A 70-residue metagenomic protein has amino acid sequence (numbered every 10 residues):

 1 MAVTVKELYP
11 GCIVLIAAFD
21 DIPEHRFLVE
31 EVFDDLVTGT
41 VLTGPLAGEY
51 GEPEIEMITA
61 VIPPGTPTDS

Functional and structural regions predicted by a protein language model:
M1-P10: Mixed-charge, Lys/Arg-rich low-complexity intrinsically disordered regions
V3, F27, G65-P67: Short glycine-aromatic motifs
V3, I16, E56-M57: Residue-level detector of alpha-helical transmembrane segments in integral membrane proteins
Y9-C12, T66: Surface-exposed loop/turn positions
I13, A18-G51: Basic/aromatic-rich interaction segments and small domains that mediate binding to polyanionic partners
V41-S70: Intrinsically disordered, low-complexity, charged/polar segments
